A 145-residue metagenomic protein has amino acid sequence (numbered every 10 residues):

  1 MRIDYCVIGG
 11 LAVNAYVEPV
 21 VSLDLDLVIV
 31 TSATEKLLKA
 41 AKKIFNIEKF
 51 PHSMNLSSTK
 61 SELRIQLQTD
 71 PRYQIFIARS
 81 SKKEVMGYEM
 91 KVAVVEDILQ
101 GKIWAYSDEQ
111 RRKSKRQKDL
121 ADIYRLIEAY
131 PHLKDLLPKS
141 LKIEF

Functional and structural regions predicted by a protein language model:
M1-F145: Compositionally biased terminal segments of proteins
